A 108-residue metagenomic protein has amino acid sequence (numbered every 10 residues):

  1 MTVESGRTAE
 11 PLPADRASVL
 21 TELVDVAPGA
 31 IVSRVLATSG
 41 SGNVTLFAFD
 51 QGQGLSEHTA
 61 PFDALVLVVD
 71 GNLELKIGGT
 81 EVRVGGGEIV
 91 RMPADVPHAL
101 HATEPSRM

Functional and structural regions predicted by a protein language model:
M1-S41, K76: A short, N-terminal "cap"/entry segment at the start of jelly-roll beta-barrel domains of the cupin/DSBH fold
G29-A30, G40-A60: Conserved short histidine dyad/triad with adjacent acidic residue
N43, N72-E74, E81, P97 (+1 more regions): Structural motif
G54-S56, V90, A94-A99: Histidine-centered metal-chelating micro-motifs
F62-G78: Glycine- and acidic-residue-biased ligand/ion/polar-headgroup-sensing regions
V69-D70, G85-G86, E104: A cytosolic small-molecule/anion-sensing beta-strand core signal
G78-D95: Short acidic-glycine-tyrosine-enriched beta hairpin
R91, E104-M108: A short hydrophobic beta-strand segment most commonly corresponding to one strand of the jelly-roll/cupin
